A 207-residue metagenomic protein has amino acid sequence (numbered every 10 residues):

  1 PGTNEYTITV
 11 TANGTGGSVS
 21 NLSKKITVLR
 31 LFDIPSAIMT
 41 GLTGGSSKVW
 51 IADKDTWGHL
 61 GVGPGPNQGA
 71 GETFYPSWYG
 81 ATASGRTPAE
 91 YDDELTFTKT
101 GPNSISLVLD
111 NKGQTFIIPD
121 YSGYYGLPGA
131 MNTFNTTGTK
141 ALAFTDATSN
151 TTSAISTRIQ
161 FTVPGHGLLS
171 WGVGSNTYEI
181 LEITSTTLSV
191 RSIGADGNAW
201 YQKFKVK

Functional and structural regions predicted by a protein language model:
P1-E5: Surface-exposed, short loops/turns at beta-strand junctions within beta-sandwich domains
I8-V10: Hydrophobic/tyrosine-rich beta-strand signature of extracellular beta-sandwich/beta-rich modules, prominently
N13-S18: Short, solvent-exposed loop/turn segments at the edges of extracellular beta-sandwich modules
V19-V28, Y201-F204: Edge beta-strands of extracellular beta-sandwich domains
R30-I51: N-terminal helix-cap/turn-to-beta initiation motif at the start of protein domains
A52-P102: Short, solvent-exposed loop/hinge segments that bridge or flank secondary-structure elements
G80-I183: Contiguous, well-ordered beta-strand patches that form the walls/edges of small beta-barrel/beta-sandwich domains
T187-G197: Short, exposed beta-strand-loop hairpins at the edges of beta-sheets in extracellular/periplasmic proteins
